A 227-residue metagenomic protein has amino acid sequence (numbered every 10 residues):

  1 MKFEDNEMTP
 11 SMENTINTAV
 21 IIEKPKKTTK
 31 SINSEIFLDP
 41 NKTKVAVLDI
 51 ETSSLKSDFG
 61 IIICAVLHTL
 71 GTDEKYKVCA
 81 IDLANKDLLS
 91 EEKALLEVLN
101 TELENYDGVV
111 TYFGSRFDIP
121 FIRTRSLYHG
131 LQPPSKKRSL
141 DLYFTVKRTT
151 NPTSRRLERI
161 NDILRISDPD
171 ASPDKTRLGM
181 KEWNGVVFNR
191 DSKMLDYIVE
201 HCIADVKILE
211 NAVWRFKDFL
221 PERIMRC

Functional and structural regions predicted by a protein language model:
M1-K44: N-terminal accessory regions of nucleic-acid-interacting proteins
D39-P40, K56-G60: A short catalytic or substrate-binding loop motif that flags glycine-/basic-rich loops and adjacent residues that bind
T43-S54, C202: Two-metal-ion RNase H-like nuclease active-site motif
D49-E51, D118, D141, D205: Acidic active-site catalytic centers that drive phospho-/nucleotidyl reactions and related ester hydrolyses
E51, D58-G71: Acidic, metal-ligating active-site segments
F59, I122-T124, W214: Short amphipathic alpha-helical segments
Y76-S154, E158-R159: Conserved DEDDh/DEDDy metal-dependent 3′-5′ exonuclease domain
V110, R159-C227: Acidic, Mg2+-coordinating catalytic module of metal-dependent nucleases/exonucleases that use a two-metal-ion mechanism
